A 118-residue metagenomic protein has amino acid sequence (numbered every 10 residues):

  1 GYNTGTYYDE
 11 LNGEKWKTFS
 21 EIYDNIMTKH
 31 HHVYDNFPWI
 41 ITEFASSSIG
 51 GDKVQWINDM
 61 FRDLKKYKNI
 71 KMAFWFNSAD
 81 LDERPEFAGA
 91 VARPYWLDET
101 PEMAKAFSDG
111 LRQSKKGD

Functional and structural regions predicted by a protein language model:
Y2-S48: Glycoside hydrolase catalytic-domain groove-lining segments
D35-D118: Substrate-binding cleft of secreted/luminal carbohydrate-active enzymes
